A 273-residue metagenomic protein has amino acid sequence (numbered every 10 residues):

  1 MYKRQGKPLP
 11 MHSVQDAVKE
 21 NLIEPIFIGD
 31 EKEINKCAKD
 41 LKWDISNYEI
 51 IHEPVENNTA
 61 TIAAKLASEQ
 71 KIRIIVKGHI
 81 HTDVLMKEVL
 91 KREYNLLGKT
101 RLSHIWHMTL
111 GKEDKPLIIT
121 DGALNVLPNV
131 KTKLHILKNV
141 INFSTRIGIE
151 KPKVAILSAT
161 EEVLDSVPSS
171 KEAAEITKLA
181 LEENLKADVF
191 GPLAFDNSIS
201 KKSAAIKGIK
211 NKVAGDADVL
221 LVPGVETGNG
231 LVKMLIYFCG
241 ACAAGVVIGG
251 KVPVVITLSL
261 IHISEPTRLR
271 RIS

Functional and structural regions predicted by a protein language model:
M1-Y2, I261-S273: Single conserved hydrophobic/aromatic residue that forms the stacking wall/gate of nucleotide- or nucleobase-binding
K3-P10, A123-L134, T257-L260: Short, glycine-rich nucleotide/cofactor-binding loops
L22-E33: Short internal beta-strands
I51-D114: N-terminal glycine-rich phosphate/adenylate-binding segment common to multiple enzyme folds
K65, A159-D165, S169-D218: Active-site rim loops that border cofactor/substrate pockets in soluble metabolic enzymes
K91-G122, P128, D188-F190, A241-I256: Short, acidic/small-residue loops that bind anionic groups at enzyme active sites
T120-T160, L164, A174: Internal alpha/beta core interface subdomains
K212-I248: A C-terminal functional module that forms or caps the active site or interfaces directly with catalytic machinery
